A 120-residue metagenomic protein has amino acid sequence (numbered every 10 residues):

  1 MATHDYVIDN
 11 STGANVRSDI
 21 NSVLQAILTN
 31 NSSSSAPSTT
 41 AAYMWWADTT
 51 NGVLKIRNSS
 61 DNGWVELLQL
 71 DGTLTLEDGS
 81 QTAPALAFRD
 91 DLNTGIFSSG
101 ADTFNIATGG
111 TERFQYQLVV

Functional and structural regions predicted by a protein language model:
H4, N10-W45, T49-G52, G63 (+1 more regions): Extracellular/surface-exposed low-complexity repeats and stalk/linker segments enriched in Gly/Pro and small polar
A42, A101-D102: Short loop/turn microsegments at loop-to-beta-strand junctions
T50, S99-G100: Structural motif
I56, L70, T75-L76, F88 (+3 more regions): Extracellular beta-strand solenoids
